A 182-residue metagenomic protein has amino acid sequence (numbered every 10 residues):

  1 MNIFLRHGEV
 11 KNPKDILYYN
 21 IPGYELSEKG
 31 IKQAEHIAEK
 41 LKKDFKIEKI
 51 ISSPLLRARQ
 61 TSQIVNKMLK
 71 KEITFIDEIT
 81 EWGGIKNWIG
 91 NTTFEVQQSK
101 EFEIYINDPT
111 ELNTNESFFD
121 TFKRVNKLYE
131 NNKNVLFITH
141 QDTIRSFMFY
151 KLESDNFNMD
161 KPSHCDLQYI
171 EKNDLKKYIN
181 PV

Functional and structural regions predicted by a protein language model:
N2, N131-D142: Generic beta-sheet signal
N2-E72, C165: Active-site-proximal alpha-helix that buttresses catalytic centers in soluble enzyme cores
E25, K67-R124: Phosphate-handling substructures
E35-K42, F122-K133: Generic structural signal for well-ordered alpha-helical scaffold segments
K43-K46, K67-E72, E130-V135, E153 (+1 more regions): Short glycine/proline-enriched coil/turn segments at helix->beta-strand junctions
R57-R59, W82-G83, T143-R145: Short, active-site-adjacent cap segments at secondary-structure transitions
I64, S146, Y150: Active-site signature of alpha/beta-hydrolase-fold catalytic machinery across serine- and Asp/Cys-nucleophile hydrolases
S154-P181: Domain-level recognition of soluble alpha/beta enzyme cores, biased toward histidine phosphatases/phosphomutases
